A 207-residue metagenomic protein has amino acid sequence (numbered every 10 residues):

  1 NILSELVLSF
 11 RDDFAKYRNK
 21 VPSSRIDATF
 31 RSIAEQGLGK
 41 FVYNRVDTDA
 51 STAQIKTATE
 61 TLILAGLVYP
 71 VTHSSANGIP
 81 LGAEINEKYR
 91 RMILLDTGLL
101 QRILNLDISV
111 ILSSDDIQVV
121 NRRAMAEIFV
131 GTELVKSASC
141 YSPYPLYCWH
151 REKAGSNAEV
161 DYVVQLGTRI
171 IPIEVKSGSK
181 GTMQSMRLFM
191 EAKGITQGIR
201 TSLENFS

Functional and structural regions predicted by a protein language model:
N1-I2, D13-V21, D47-A50, A76 (+2 more regions): C-terminal helical "lid" subdomain and adjoining coupling/linker elements of P-loop NTPases
N1-K40, I63-G66: Interdomain motor-coupling "hinge/lid" segment immediately C-terminal to the ATP-binding subdomain of NTP-driven enzymes
S4-D12, K16, A28-R31, T48 (+5 more regions): Charged/polar, solvent-exposed surface patches and flexible loops
E5, L38-R45, V71-T72, G78: Short, charged, low-hydrophobicity "junction" segments
D12-Y17, V42-R45, I111-V120: Short hinge/gating elements
S23, D49-T52, A124, I128: Short, solvent-exposed loop/helix junctions and linker helices that flank or host conserved functional motifs
G39-I55, T59: Amphipathic alpha-helical scaffolds
T57-S207: A cross-kingdom feature that marks ATP-driven nucleic-acid transaction machinery
